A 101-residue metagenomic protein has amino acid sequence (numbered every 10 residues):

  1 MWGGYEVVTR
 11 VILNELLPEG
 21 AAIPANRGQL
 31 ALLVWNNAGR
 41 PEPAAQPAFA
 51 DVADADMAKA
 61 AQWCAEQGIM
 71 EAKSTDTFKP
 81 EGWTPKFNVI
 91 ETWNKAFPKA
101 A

Functional and structural regions predicted by a protein language model:
M1-K59, E66-F87, K95-A101: Feature responds to low-complexity, polar/acidic, surface-exposed segments characteristic of secreted/exported proteins
